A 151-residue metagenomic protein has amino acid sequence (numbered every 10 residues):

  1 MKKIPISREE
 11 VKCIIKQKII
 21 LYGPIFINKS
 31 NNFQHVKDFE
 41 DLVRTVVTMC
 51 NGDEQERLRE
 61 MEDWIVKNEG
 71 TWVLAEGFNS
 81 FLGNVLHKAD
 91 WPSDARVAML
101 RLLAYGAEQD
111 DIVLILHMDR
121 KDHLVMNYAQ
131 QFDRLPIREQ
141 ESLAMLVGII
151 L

Functional and structural regions predicted by a protein language model:
K3-I4: Fungal intrinsically disordered, low-complexity polar regions
S7-L151: Alpha-helical solenoid scaffolds in large eukaryotic transport, assembly, and signaling factors
